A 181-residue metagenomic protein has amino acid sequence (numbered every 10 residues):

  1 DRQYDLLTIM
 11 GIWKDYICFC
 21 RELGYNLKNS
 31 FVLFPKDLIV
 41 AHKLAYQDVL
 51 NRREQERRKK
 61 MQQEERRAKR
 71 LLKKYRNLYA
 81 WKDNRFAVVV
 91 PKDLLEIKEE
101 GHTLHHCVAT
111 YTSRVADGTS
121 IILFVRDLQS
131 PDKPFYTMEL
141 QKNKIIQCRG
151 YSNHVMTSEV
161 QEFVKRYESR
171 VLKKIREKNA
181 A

Functional and structural regions predicted by a protein language model:
D1-A181: Glycine-focused motif/segment detector
